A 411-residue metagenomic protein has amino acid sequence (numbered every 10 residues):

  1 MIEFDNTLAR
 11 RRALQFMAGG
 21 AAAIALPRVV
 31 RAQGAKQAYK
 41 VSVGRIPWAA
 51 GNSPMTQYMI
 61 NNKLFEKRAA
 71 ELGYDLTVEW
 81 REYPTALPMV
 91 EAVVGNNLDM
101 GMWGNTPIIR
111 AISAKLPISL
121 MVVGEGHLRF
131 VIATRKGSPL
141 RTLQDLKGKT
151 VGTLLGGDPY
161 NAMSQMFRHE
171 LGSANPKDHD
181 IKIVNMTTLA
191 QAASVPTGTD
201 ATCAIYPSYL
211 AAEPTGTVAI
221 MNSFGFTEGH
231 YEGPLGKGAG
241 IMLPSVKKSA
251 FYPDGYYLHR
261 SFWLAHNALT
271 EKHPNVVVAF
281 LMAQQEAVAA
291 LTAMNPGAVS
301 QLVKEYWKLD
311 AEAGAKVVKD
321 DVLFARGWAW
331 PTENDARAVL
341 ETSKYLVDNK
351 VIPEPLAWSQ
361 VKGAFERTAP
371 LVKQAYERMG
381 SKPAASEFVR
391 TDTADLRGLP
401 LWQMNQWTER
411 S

Functional and structural regions predicted by a protein language model:
M1-R12, A21: N-terminal secretory signal peptides
K40-N61, L155-Y160: Extracytoplasmic "Venus flytrap"
A49-A50, T270-P355: Secondary-structure end/capping motifs
Q57-D75, N161-I183, P214-T217: Ligand-binding cleft/hinge of the Venus flytrap
W80-E91, G104, H179-T197, I205-P207 (+1 more regions): Short helix-initiation/N-cap motifs at beta->coil->alpha
R135-T150, A174, E271-N275: Flexible hinge/capping segments at coil-to-helix
D178-D180, P196-Y306: Pocket-lining segment of extracytoplasmic ligand-binding domains
K344-S411: Conserved C-terminal helix/tail region of periplasmic/extracytoplasmic solute-binding proteins
